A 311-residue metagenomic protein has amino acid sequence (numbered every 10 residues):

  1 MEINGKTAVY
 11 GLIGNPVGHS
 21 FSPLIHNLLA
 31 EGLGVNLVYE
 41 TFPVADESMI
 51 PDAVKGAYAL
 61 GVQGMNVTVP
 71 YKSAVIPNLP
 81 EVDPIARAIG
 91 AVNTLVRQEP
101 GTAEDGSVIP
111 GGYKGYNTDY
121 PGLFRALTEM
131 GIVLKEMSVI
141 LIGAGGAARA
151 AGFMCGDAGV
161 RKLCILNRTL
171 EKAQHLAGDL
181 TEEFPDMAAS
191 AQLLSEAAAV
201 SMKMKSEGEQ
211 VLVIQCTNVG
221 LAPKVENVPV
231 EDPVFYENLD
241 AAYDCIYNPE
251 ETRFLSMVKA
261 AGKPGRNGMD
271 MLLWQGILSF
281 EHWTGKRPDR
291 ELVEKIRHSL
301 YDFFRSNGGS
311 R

Functional and structural regions predicted by a protein language model:
I3-M130: Phosphate/diphosphate ligand-binding glycine-rich loop within oxidoreductases
V9, S138, R161-L163: Residues at the starts of beta-strands that form the adenosine-phosphate
G14, N117, L127-T128, I132 (+2 more regions): Glycine-rich adenosine-cofactor-binding loop
V67-A74, G146-A147, N218-L221, N248: Short glycine-rich anion-binding loops that position phosphate/pyrophosphate groups of nucleotides and phosphorylated
D157-K162, A260-P264: Conserved S-adenosyl-L-methionine
V160-F184: NAD(P)-binding Rossmann-fold cofactor-contacting core
M187-R266: Rossmann-like adenosine-cofactor binding region
D240-A241, C245-R311: Adenosine-phosphate binding glycine-rich loop
